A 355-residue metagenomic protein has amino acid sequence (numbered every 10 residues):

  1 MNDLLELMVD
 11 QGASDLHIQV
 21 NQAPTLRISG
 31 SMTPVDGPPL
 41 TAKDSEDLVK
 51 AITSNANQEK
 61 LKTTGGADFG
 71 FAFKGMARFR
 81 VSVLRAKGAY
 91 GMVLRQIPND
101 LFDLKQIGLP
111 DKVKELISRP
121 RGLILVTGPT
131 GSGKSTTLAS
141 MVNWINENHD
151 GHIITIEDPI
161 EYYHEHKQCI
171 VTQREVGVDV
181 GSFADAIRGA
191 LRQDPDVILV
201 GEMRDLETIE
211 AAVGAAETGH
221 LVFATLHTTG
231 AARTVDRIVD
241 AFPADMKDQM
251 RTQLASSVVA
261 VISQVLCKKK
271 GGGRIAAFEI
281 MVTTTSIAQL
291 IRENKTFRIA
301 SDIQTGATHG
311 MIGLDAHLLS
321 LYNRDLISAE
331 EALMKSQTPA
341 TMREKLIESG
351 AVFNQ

Functional and structural regions predicted by a protein language model:
M1-Q355: Short, flexible helix-loop junctions that flank or precede catalytic/ligand sites
